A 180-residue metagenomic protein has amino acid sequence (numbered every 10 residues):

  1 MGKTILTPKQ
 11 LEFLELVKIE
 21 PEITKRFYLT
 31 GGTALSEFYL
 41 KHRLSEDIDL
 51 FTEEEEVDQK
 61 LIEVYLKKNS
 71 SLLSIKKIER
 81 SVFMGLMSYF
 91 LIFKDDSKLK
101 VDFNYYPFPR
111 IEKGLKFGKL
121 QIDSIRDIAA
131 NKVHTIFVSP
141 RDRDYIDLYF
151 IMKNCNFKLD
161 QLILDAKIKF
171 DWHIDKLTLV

Functional and structural regions predicted by a protein language model:
M1-V180: Compositionally biased terminal segments of proteins
